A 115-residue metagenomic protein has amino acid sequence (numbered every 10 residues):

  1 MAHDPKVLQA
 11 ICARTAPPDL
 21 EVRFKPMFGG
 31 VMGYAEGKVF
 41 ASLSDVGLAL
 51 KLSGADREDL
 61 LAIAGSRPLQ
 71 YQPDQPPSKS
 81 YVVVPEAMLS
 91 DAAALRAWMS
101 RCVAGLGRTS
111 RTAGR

Functional and structural regions predicted by a protein language model:
M1-R115: Charge-dense, helix-prone N-terminal extensions
